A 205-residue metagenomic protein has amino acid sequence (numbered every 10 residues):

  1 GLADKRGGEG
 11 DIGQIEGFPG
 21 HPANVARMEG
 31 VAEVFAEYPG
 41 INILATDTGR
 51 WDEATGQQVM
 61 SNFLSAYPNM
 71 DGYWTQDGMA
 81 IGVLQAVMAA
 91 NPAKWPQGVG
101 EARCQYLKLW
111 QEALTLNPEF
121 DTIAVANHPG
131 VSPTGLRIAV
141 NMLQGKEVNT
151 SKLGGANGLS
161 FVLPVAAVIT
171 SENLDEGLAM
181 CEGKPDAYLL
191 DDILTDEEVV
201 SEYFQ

Functional and structural regions predicted by a protein language model:
G1-D11, A26, T55-Q57, C104-L107 (+1 more regions): Hydrophobic alpha-helical segments within soluble ligand-binding/sensing domains
D11-E16, L44-T46, D71-T75, P96-E101 (+1 more regions): Structural recognition of the beta-strand scaffold that forms the well-ordered cores of secreted hydrolase catalytic
D11-Q14, A32-E53: Short beta-strand elements in bilobed, periplasmic/extracellular small-molecule ligand-binding domains
I15, P19, T134-Q205: Hinge/cleft segment of the Venus flytrap/periplasmic-binding protein
H21-N24, G49, E53, G72-D77 (+1 more regions): Solvent-exposed, acidic/flexible segments
A23-A32: Short, surface-exposed alpha-helical segments at coil->helix boundaries
V31, G49-Q111: Hydrophobic alpha-helical
L114-V125: Rossmann-fold dehydrogenase core element
